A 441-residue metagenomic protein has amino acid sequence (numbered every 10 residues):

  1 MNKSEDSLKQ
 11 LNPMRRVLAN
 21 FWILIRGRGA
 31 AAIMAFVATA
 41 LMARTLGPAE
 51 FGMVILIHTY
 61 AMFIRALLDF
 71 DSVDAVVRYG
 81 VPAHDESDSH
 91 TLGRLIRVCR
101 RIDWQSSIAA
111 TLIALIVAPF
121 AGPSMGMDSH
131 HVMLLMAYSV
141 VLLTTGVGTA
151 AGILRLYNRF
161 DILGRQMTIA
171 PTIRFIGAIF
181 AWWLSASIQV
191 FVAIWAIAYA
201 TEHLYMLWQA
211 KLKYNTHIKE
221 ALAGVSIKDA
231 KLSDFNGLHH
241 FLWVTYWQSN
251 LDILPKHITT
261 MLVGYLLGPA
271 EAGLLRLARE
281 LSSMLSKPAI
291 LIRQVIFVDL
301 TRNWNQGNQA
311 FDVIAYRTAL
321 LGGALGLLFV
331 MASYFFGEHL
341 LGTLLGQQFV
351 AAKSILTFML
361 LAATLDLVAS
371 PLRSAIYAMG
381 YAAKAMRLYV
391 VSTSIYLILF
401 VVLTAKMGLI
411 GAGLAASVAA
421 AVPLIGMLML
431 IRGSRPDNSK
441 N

Functional and structural regions predicted by a protein language model:
N2-V17, I188, V192, M206-K256 (+3 more regions): Interhelical loop/hinge segments that connect adjacent transmembrane helices in multipass membrane
R15-V77, T111, L115, W243-A270 (+3 more regions): Signature of the first transmembrane helix
A19-A35, I57, A66-P119, D128 (+3 more regions): Membrane-water interface segments that mark the loop-to-transmembrane alpha-helix transition
T39-F63, H131, I188-A193, S233-T245 (+3 more regions): Interfacial/gating helices of multi-pass transporter permease domains
D69-E86, R155-L156, A278-Q306, A375-A378: Helix-loop junctions and terminal segments of transmembrane helices in multi-pass membrane transport/translocation
A118-A137, Y334-T364: Interfacial segments at transmembrane-helix termini and the short loops linking adjacent helices
H131-M136, G164-A221, S392-I395, L409-G433: Hydrophobic alpha-helical transmembrane segments
L142-T168, L361-V390: Membrane-interface junctions at transmembrane-helix termini in multi-pass inner-membrane proteins
